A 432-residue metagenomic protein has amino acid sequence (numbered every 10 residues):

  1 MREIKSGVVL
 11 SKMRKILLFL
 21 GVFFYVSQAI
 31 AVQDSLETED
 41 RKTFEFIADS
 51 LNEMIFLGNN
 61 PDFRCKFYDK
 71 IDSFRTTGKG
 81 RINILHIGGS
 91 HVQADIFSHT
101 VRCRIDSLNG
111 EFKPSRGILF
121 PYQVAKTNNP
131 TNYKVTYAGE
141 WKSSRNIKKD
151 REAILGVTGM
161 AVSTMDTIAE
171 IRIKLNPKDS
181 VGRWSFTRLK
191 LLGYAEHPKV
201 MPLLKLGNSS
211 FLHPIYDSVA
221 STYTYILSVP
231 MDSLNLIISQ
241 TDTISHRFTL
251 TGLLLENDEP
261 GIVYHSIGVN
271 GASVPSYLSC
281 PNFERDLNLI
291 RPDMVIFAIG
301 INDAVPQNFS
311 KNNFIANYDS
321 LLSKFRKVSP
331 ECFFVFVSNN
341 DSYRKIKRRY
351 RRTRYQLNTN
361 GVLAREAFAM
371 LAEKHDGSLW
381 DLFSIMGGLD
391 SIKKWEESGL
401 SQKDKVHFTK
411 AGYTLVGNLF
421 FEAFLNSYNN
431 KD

Functional and structural regions predicted by a protein language model:
M1-D40, D432: Bacterial Sec-dependent N-terminal signal peptides
A29-S73: Sec-dependent signal peptide cleavage junction
N59-D72, Y277-L287, D319-L321: Alpha-helical scaffolding within the catalytic cores of extracellular/periplasmic polymer-degrading hydrolases
G80-N83, P260-V263, R291-M294, S329-F334 (+1 more regions): Loop/turn elements at helix/coil->beta-strand transitions in domains of secreted/extracellular proteins
I87-S90, S266-N270, F297-N302, V337-D341 (+1 more regions): Active-site-proximal beta-strand/loop segments in catalytic clefts of secreted hydrolases
Q93-K205, H213-A316, H407: Conserved SGNH/GDSL esterase-like catalytic core that processes O-acyl groups on lipids and polysaccharides
M294-G300, Y318-L322, F333-S338: Conserved, well-ordered alpha-helix/loop/beta-strand core segments that scaffold catalytic motifs
S342-D432: Catalytic His-Asp segment of secreted/periplasmic serine-dependent ester chemistry enzymes
